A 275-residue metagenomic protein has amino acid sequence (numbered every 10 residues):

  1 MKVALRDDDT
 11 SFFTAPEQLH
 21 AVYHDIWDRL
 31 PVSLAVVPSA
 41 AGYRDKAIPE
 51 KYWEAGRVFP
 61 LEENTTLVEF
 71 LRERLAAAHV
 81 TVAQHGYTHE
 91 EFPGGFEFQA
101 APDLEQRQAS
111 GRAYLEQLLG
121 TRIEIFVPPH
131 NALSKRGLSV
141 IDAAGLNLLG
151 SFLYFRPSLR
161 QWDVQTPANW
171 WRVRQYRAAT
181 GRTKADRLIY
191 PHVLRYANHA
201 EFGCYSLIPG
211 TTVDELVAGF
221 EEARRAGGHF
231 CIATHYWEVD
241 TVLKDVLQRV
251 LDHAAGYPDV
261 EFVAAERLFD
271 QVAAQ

Functional and structural regions predicted by a protein language model:
M1-V32: N-terminal regions that are enriched for targeting/export leaders and immediately downstream pro/stem segments
V3-D7, V32-L34, V82-H85, E124-F126 (+2 more regions): Hydrophobic faces of well-ordered beta-strands that scaffold small-molecule active sites in alpha/beta enzyme cores
T10, V37-S39, Y87, Y154 (+4 more regions): Active-site beta-loop-alpha junctions enriched in small/polar residues
A21-I26, E63-H79, R249-Y257: Catalytic-core regions built around general acid/base machinery
S33, V217-F220, R224-Q275: C-terminal domain-boundary segment and adjacent tail
V36-S134, S158, A200, T234-Y236: Metal-dependent polysaccharide deacetylase catalytic core of the NodB/CE4 family, i.e., the active-site-bearing domain
G95-Y190, R195, D240-V246: Catalytic domains of cell-wall/extracellular-matrix polysaccharide-remodeling enzymes, centered on de-N-acetylation
R172-F220, R224-A226, A233-T234: A conserved mid-domain beta-alpha-beta active-site/ligand-binding segment of alpha/beta enzyme cores
